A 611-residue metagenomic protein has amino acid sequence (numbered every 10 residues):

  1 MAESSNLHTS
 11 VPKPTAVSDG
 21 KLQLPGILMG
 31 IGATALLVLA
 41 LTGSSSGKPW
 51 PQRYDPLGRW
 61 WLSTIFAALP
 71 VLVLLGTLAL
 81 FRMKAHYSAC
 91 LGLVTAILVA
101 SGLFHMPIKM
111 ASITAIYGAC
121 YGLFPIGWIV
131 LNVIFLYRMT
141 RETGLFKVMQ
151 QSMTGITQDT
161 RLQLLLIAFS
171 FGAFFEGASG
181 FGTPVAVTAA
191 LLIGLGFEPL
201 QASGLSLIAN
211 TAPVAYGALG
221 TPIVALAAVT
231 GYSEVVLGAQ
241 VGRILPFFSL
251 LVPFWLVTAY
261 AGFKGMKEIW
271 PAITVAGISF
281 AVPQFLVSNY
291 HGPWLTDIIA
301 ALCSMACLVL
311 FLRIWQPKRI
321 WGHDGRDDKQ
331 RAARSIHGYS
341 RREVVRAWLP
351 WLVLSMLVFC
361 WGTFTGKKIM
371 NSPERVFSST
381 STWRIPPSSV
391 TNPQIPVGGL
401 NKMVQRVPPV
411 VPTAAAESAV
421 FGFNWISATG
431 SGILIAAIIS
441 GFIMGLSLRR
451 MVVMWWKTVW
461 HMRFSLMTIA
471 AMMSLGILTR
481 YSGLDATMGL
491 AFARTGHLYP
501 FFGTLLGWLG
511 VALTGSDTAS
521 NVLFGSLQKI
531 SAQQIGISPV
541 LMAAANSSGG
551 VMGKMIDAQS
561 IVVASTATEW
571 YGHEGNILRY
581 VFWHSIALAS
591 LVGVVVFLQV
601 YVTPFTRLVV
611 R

Functional and structural regions predicted by a protein language model:
M1-V38, G47-P56, L312-A347, P373-A416: Intrinsically disordered, low-complexity non-transmembrane regions of multi-pass membrane transporters
P14-L22, V148-Q151, G155, T160-L164 (+5 more regions): Membrane-interface alpha-helices at helix entry/exit sites of multi-pass transporters
L39-G47, A215-R326, S548-R611: Juxtamembrane and boundary regions of transmembrane helices in multi-pass small-molecule transporters and channels
F66-L75, M83-F104, G127-V133, I273 (+5 more regions): Hydrophobic mid-bilayer segments of alpha-helices in multi-pass membrane transport proteins, especially secondary
S112-L195, G445-S531: Membrane-embedded alpha-helical segments and adjacent helix-loop junctions characteristic of multi-pass solute
R161-A173, P199-A212, S233-P253, T258 (+3 more regions): Alpha-helical transmembrane segments of multi-pass membrane proteins
T183-L191, L207, G220-G231, L256 (+3 more regions): Re-entrant/interfacial helical elements at transmembrane boundaries that shape and gate the permeation pathway
G338-L506: Transmembrane helical segments that form the transport core of multi-pass membrane transport proteins
